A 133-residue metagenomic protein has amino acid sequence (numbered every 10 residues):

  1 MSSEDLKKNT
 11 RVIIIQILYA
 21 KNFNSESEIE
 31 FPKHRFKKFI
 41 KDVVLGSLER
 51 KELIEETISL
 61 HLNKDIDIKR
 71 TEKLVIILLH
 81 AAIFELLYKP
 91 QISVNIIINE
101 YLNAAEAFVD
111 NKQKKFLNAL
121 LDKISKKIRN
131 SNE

Functional and structural regions predicted by a protein language model:
M1-A107, Q113, N118-E133: N-terminal interaction/assembly modules
